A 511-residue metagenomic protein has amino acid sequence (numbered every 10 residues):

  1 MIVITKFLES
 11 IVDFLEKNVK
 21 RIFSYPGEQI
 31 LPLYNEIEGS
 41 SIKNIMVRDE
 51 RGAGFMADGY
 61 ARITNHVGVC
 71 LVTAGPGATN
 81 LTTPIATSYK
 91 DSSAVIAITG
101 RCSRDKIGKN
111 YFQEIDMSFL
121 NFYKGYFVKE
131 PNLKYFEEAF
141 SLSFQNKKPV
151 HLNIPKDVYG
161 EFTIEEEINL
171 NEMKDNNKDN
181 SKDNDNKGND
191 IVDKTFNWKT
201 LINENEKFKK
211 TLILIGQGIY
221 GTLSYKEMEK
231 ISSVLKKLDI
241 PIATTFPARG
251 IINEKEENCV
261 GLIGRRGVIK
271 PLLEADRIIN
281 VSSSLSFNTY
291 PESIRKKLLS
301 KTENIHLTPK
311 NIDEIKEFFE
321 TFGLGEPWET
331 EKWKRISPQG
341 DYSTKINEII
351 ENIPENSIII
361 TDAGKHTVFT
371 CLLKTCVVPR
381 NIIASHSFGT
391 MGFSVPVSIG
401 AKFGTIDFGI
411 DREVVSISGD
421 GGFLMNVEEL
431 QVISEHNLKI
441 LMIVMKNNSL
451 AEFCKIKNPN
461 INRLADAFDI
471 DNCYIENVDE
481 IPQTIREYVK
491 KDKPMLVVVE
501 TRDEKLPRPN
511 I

Functional and structural regions predicted by a protein language model:
M1-K6, N153, E165-L170, N176-N177 (+6 more regions): Phosphate/pyrophosphate-binding active-site segments
I2-T321, D411-E413, K439-M442: N-terminal alpha/beta PP-like core and its mobile active-site loop of ThDP/TPP-dependent enzymes
F7-D13, K17, Y25-E38, P327-T405: Active-site diphosphate/adenylate-binding microenvironment
Y25-G27, I45-F55, C70-P76, D362-A363 (+4 more regions): Active-site nucleophile and cofactor-binding loops and adjacent substrate-binding regions of central metabolic enzymes
D49-E50, I107-Y111, G188-I202, G261 (+5 more regions): A general structural motif
I85-T87, F140-S143, I349-N352, L430-E435 (+1 more regions): Short amphipathic alpha-helices and their capping/turn segments at secondary-structure boundaries
I98, K106-S118, L272, I312 (+1 more regions): Thiamine diphosphate
F112-K148, A275, S282, E326-S337 (+1 more regions): Conserved thiamine diphosphate
